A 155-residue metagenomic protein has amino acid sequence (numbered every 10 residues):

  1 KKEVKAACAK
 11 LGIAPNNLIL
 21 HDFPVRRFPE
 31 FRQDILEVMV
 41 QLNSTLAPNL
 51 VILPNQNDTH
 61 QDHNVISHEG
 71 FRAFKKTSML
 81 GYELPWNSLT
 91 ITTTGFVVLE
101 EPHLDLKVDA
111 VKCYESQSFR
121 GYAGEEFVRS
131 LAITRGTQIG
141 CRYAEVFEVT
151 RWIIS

Functional and structural regions predicted by a protein language model:
K1-S78, F127, L131-R142: Active-site beta-strand->loop->alpha-helix modules in alpha/beta enzyme cores, enriched in Gly/His/Asp(Glu)
F23-V25, L84-W86, W152: Residues that form or immediately flank small-molecule/cofactor binding pockets and catalytic motifs
V25-P29, N87-L89, H103-L104: A short acidic, often aromatic-flanked loop/helix-cap motif at beta-alpha or helix-coil junctions that lines enzyme
Q33-L36, T94-V98: Short, surface-exposed amphipathic charged segments that create phosphate/polyanion-binding patches used for binding
Q41, T45-L46, N64, R72-Y82 (+2 more regions): C-terminal accessory domains and tails appended to enzymatic cores
N55-Q56, E83-P85: Histidine-centered beta-alpha loop that forms part of the nucleotide-sugar donor binding/catalytic region in diverse
